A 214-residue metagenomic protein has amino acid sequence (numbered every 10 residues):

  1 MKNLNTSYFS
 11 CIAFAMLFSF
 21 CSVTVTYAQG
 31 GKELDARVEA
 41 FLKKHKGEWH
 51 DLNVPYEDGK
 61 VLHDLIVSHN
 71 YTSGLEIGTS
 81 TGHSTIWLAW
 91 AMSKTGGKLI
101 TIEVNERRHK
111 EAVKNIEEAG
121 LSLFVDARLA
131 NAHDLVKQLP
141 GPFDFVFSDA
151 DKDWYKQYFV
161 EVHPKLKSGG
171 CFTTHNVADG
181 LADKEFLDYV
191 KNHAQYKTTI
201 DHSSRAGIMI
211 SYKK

Functional and structural regions predicted by a protein language model:
L4-A13, L17-F147, K152-K214: A short alpha-helical cap/connector motif
